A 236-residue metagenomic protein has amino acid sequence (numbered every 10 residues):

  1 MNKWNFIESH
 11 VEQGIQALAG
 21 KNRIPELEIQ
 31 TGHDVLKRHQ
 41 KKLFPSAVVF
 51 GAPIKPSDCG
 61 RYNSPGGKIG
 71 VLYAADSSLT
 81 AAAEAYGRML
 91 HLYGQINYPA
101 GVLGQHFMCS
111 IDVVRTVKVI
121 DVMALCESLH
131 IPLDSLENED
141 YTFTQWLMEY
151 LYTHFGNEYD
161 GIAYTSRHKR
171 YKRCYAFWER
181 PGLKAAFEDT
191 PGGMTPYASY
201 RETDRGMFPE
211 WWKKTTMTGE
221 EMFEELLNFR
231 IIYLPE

Functional and structural regions predicted by a protein language model:
N2-G60, H91-E236: Active-site and NAD+-binding cores of ADP-ribose-processing enzymes
R61-Y93: Extended catalytic/binding region for NAD+/ADP-ribose chemistry, centered on the ART fold
